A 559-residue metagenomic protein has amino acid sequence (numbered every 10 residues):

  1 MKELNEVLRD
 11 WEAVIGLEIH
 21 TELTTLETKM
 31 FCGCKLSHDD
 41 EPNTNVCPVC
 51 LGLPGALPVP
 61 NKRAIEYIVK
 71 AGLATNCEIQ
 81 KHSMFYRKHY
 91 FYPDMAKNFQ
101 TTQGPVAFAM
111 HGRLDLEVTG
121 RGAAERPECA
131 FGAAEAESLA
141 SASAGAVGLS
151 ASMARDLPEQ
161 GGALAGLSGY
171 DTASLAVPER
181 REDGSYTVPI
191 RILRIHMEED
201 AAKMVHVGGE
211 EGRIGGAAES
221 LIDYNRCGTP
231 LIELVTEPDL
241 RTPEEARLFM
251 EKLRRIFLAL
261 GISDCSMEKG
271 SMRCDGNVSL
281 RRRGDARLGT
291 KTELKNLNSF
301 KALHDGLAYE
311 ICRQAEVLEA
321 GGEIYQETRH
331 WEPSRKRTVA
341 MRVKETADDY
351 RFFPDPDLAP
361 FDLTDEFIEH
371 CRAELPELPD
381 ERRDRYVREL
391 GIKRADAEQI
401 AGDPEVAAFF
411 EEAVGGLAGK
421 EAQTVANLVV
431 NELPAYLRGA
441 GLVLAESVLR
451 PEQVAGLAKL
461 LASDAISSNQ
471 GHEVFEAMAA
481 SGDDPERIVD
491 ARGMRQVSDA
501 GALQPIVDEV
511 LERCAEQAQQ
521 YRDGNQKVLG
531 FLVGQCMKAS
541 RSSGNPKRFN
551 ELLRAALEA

Functional and structural regions predicted by a protein language model:
M1-E137, A142, M153, E159-E377 (+3 more regions): Basic, nucleic-acid-interacting segments
R9, G415-V425, S463-I466, D523-Q526: Structural motif
G16, I65, M250, H304 (+6 more regions): Hydrophobic face of alpha-helices
E18, E310, A413, L428 (+7 more regions): Amphipathic alpha-helical segments in well-ordered regions
G270-R282, Y350-R351, R388-E412, A422-A440 (+3 more regions): Core structural elements
F361-D362, A395-A397, F409-E411, E421-V425 (+7 more regions): Extended hydrophobic-aromatic, low-complexity segments
L444-A455, K459, S468-A539: Strongly charged, low-complexity linkers/loops
Q526-A559: Short, amphipathic C-terminal "tail helix"
